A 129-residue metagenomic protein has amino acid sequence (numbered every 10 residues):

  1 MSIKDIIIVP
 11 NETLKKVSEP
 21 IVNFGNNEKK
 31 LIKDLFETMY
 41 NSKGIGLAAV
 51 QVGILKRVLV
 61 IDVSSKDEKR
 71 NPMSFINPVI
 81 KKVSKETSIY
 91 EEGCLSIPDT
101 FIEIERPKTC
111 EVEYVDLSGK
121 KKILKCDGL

Functional and structural regions predicted by a protein language model:
M1-L129: Positively charged
